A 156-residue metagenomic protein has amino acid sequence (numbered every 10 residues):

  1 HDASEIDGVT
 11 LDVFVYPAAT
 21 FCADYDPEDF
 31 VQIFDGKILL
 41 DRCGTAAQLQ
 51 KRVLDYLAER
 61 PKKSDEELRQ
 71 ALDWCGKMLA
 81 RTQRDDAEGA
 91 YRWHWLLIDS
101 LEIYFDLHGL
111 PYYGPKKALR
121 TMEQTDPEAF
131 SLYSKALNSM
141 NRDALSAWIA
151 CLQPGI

Functional and structural regions predicted by a protein language model:
D2-R84: Conserved NTP/Mg2+-binding pocket subregion across the NTase superfamily
P61-I156: Conserved nucleotidyltransferase catalytic core and NTase-mimicking acidic/glycine-rich helix/loop elements in nucleic
